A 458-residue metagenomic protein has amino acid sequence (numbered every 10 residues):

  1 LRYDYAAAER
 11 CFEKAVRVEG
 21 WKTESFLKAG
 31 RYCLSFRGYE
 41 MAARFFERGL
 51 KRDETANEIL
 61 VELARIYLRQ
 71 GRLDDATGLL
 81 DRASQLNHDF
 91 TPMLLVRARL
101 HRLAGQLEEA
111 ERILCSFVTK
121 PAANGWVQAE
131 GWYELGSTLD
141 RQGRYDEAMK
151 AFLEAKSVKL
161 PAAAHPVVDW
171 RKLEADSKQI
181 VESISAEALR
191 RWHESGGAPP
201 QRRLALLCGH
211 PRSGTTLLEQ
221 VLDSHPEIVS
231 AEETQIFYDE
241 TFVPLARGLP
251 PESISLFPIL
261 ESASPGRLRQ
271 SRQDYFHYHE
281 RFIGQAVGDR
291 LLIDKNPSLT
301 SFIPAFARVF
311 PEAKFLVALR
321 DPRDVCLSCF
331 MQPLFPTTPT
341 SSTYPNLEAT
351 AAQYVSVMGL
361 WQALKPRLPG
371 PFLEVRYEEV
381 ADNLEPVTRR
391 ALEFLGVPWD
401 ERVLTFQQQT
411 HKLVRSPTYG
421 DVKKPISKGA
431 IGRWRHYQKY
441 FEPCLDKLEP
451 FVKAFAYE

Functional and structural regions predicted by a protein language model:
T77-L79, E108-A122, W126, G131-Q201 (+4 more regions): PAPS-dependent sulfotransferases, especially Golgi type II membrane carbohydrate sulfotransferases
A198-F310, A318: Phosphate-binding active sites in nucleotide-utilizing proteins
